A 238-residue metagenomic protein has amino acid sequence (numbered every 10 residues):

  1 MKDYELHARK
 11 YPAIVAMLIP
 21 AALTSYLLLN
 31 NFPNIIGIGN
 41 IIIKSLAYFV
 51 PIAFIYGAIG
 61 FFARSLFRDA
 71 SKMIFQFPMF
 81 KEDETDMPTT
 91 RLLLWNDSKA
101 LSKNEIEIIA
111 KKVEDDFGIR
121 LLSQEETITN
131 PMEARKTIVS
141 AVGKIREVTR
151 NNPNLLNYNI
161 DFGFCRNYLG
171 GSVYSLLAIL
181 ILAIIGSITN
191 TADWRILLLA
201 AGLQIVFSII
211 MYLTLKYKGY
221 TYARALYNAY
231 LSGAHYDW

Functional and structural regions predicted by a protein language model:
M1-L101, L197-L199, L215: N-terminal first transmembrane alpha-helix
M1-Y11, I209-W238: Cytosolic/matrix-facing juxtamembrane and C-terminal tails of multi-pass cellular membrane proteins
N31-P33, G37-N40, F117-G118, N190 (+1 more regions): Short, flexible coil/linker elements and helix-boundary hinge sites characteristic of intrinsically disordered
M73-N152: Charge-rich cytosolic interhelical loops and cytosolic tails of multi-pass membrane proteins
R120-N190: Membrane-proximal, non-transmembrane alpha-helical segments
G170-V173, R195-L199, A225: Alpha-helical transmembrane segments of integral membrane proteins
S187-A200, Y217, T221: Extracellular/periplasmic helix-loop-helix junctions in multi-pass membrane proteins
A201-I210: Single-pass alpha-helical transmembrane signal-anchor segments
